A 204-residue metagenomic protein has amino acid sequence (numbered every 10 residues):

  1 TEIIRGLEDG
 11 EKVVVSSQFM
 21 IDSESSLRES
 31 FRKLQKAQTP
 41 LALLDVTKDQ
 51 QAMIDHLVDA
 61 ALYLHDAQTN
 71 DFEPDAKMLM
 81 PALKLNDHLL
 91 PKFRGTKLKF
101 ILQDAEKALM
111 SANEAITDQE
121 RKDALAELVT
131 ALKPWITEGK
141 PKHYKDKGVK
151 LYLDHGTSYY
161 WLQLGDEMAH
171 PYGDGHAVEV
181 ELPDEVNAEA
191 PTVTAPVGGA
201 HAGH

Functional and structural regions predicted by a protein language model:
T1-M20: Acidic- and glycine-rich mobile interface elements
E2, D9, S26-L27, K33 (+3 more regions): A generic structural micro-environment signature that highlights single residues at secondary-structure boundaries
K12, R32-Q35, P40, A169-P171 (+1 more regions): Short, low-complexity, polar/charged sequence segments that are solvent-exposed and flexible
S16-F19, L27, H88, P134: A very general structural signal that marks isolated residues within well-ordered alpha-helical segments
S26-Q50: Pro/Ala/Gly-rich low-complexity, hydrophilic intrinsically disordered segments
Q38-T39, T192-H204: Disordered, low-complexity segments in secreted/periplasmic proteins that are enriched in proline
L44-G198: Mature extracytoplasmic or organellar-lumen-exposed domains after removal of signal/transit peptides
